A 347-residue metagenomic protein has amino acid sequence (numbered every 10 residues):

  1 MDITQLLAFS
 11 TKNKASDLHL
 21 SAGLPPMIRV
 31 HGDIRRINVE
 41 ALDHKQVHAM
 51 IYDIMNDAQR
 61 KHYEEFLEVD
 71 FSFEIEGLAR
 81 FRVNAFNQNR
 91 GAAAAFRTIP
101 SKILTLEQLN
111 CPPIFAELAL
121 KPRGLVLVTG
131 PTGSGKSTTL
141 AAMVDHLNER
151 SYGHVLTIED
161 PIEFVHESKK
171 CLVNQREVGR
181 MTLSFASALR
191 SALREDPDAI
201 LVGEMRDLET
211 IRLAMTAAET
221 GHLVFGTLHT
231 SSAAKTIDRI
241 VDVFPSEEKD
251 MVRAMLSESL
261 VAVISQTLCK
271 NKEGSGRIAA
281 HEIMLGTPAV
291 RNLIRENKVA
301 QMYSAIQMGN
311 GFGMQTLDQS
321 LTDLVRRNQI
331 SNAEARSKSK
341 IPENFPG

Functional and structural regions predicted by a protein language model:
M1-G347: Short, flexible helix-loop junctions that flank or precede catalytic/ligand sites
